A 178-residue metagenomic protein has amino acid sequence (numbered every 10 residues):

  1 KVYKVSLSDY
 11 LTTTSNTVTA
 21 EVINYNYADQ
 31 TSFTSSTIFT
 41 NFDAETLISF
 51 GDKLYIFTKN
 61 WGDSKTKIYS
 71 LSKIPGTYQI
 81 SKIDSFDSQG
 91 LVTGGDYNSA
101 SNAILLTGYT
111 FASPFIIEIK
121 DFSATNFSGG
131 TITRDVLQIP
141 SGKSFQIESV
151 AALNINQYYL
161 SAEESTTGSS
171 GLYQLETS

Functional and structural regions predicted by a protein language model:
K1-S178: Sequence/structural signature of beta-propeller domains
